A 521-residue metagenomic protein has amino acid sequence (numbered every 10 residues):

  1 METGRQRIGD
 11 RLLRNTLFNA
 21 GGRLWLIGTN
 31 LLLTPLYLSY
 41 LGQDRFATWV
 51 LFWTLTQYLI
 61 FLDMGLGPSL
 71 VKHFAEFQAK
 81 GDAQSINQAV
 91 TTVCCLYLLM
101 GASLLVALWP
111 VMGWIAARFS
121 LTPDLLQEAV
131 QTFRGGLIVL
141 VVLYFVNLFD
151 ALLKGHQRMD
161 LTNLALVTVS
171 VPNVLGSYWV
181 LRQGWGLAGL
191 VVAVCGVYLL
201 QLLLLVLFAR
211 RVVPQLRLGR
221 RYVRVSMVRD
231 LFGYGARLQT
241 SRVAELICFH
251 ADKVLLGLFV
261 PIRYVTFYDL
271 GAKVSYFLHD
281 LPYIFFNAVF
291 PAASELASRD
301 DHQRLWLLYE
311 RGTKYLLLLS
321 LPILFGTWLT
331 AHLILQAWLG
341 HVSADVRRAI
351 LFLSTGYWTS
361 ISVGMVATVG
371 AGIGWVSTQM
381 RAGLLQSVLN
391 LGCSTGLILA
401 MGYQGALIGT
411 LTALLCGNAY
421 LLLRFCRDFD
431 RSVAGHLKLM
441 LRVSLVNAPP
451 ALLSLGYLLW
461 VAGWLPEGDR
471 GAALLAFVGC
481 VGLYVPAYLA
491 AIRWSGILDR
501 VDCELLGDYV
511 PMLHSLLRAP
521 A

Functional and structural regions predicted by a protein language model:
M1-L12, L187, L205-F249, A288 (+2 more regions): Interhelical loop/hinge segments that connect adjacent transmembrane helices in multipass membrane
M1-L31, Q84-T92, L126-V130, L205 (+3 more regions): N-terminal membrane topogenesis motif
M1-Q6, R431-V433, L455-A521: Membrane-proximal transmembrane or re-entrant/amphipathic helices at the cytosolic face
I8-E76, A102-W109, V139, V169 (+4 more regions): Signature of the first transmembrane helix
L12, V141-L166, A188, S354-Q386: Membrane-interface junctions at transmembrane-helix termini in multi-pass inner-membrane proteins
R14-L31, V169, A193-Q201, L205 (+9 more regions): Transmembrane helical elements of multi-pass membrane transporters/channels
M64-K80, C94, G155, V213-R217 (+3 more regions): Helix-loop junctions and terminal segments of transmembrane helices in multi-pass membrane transport/translocation
R134, N163-V212, Y234, S275 (+5 more regions): Hydrophobic alpha-helical transmembrane segments
